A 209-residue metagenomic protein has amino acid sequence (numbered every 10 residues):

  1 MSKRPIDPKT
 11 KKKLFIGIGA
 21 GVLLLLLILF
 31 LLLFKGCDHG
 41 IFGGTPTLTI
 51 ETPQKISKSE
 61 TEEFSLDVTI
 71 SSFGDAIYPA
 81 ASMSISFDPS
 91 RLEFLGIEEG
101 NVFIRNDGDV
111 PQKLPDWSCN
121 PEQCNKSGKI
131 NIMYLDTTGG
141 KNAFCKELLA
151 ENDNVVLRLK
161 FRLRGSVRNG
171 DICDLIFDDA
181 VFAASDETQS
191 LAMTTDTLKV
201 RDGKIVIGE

Functional and structural regions predicted by a protein language model:
S2-E209: Acidic, low-complexity intrinsically disordered segments
